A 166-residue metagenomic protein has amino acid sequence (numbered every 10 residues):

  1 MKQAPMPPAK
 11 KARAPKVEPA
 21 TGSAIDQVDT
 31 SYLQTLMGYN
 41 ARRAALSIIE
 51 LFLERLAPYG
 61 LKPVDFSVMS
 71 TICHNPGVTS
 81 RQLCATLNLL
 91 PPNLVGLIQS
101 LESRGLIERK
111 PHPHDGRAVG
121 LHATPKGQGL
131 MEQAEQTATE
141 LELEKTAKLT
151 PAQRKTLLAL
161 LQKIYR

Functional and structural regions predicted by a protein language model:
M1-Y59, K163: N-terminal leader segment of winged-helix/HTH proteins
K11, P15-A20, I49, G77 (+1 more regions): Charged, amphipathic alpha-helical coiled-coil/dimerization segments
A20-V28, Y39-N40, E54-L56, D65-F66 (+6 more regions): Short, flexible segments with low predicted structural confidence
Y32-T35, R42, L46-N93: N-terminal helix-turn-helix DNA-binding core of bacterial DNA-binding proteins
